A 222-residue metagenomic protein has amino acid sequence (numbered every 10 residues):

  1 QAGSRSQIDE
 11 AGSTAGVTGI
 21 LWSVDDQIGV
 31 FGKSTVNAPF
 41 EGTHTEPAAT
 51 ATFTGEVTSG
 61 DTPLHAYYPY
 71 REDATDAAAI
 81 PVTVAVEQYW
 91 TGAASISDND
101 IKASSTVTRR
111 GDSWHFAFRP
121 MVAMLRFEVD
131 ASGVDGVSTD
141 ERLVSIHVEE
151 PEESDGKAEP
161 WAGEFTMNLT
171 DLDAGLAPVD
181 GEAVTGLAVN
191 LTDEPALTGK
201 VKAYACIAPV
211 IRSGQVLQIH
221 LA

Functional and structural regions predicted by a protein language model:
Q1-A222: Sec-type signal peptide cleavage vicinity
